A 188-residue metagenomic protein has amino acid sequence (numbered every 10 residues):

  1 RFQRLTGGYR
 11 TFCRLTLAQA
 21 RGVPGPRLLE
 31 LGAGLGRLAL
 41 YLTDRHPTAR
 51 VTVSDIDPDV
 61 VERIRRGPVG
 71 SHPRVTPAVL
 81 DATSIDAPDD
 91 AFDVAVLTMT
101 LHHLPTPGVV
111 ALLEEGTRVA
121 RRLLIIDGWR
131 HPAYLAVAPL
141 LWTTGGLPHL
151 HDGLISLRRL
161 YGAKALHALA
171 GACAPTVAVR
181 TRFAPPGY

Functional and structural regions predicted by a protein language model:
R1-T11: Class I SAM-dependent methyltransferase Rossmann-like catalytic core, especially the SAM/SAH-binding loop
T16-V23: Glycine-rich helix-loop-beta junction characteristic of Rossmann-like nucleotide cofactor-binding loops
L29, L35-S84: Class I SAM-dependent methyltransferase SAM/SAH-binding core
V96: A conserved beta-strand element that flanks and buttresses the S-adenosyl-L-methionine
T100: Hydrophobic adenine-recognition pocket in adenosine-nucleotide-binding enzymes
L104-E115: A short, conserved alpha-helix within the catalytic core of class I
A120-G128: Conserved beta-strand signature within the Rossmann-like core of class I S-adenosyl-L-methionine
G128-A174, V179-T181: C-terminal alpha-helical "lid/dimerization" subdomain adjacent to the S-adenosyl-L-methionine
